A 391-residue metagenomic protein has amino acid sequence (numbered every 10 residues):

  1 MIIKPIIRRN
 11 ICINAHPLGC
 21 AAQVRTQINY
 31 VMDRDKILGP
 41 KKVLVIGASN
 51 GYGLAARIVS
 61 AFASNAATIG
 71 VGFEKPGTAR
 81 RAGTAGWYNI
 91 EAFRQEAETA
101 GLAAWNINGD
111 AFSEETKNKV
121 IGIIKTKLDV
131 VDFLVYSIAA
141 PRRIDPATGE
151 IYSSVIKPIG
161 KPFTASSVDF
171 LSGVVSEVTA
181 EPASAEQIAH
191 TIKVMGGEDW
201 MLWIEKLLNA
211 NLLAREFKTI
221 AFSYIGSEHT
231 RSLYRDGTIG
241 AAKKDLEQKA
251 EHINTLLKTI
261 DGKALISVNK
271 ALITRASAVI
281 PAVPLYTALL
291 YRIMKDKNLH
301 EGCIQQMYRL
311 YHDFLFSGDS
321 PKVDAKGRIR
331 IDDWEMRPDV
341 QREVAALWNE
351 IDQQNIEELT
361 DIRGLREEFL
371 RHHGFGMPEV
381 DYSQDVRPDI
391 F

Functional and structural regions predicted by a protein language model:
M1-K36, A185-A189: Class I SAM-dependent methyltransferase Rossmann-like catalytic core, especially the SAM/SAH-binding loop
N29-F73, G77: Canonical Rossmann dinucleotide-binding motif of NAD(H)/NADP(H)-dependent dehydrogenases/reductases, specifically
I46, V131-A139, S167, K218-S223: Rossmann-fold scaffold of SDR-type NAD(P)-dependent oxidoreductases
N65-W105, D110: Glycine-rich phosphate-binding loop and adjoining beta1-alpha1-beta2 segment of Rossmann-like nucleotide-binding folds
L102-W105, K119-T148: A glycine-rich helix->loop->beta "capping" turn within Rossmann-like NAD(P)(H)-dependent oxidoreductase domains
N108-V120: The beta1-alpha1 cofactor-binding region of Rossmann-like NAD(H)/NADP(H)-dependent oxidoreductases
S153-D261, V268-I293: Catalytic loop of short-chain dehydrogenase/reductase
M195, H252, I260-K270, V283-P388: C-terminal helical subdomain
